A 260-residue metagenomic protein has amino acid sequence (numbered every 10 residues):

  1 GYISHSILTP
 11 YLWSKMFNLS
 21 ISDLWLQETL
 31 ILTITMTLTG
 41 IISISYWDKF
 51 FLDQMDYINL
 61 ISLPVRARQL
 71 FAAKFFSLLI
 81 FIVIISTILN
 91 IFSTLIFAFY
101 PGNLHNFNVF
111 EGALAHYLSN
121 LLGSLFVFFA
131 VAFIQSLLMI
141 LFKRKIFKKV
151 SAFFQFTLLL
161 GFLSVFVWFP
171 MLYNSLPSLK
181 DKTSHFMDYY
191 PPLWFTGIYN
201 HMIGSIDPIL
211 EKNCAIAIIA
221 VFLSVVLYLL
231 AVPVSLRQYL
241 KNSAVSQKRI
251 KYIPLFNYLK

Functional and structural regions predicted by a protein language model:
G1-Y57, A67-K260: Hydrophobic alpha-helical transmembrane segments of membrane proteins
